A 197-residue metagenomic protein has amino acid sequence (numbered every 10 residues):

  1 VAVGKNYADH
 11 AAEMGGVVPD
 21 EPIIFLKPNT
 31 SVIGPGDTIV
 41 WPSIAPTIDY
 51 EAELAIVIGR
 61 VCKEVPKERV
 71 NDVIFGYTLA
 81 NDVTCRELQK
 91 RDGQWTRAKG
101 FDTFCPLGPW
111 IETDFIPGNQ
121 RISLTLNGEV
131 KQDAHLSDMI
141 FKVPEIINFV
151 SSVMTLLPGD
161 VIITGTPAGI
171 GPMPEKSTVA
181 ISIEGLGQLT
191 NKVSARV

Functional and structural regions predicted by a protein language model:
V1-A45, Y50: Extended, compositionally biased flexible segments
H10, G16-V18, R86-V197: Catalytic-pocket segment enriched in acidic/His residues
A11-A12, P35, V65-K67, L88: Short helix/loop capping segments that flank catalytic or ligand/cofactor-binding pockets
A52-L54: Ligand-binding beta-strand-loop-alpha-helix segment within the catalytic cores of soluble metabolic enzymes
G59-V61, W110-I111: A structural micro-motif recognizing beta-strand termini and the immediately following turn/loop segments
C62-V65, F115-P117: Short helix-loop capping/hinge motifs at secondary-structure junctions, enriched in acidic/polar residues
K63-Y77: N-terminal accessory regions of nucleic-acid-interacting proteins
